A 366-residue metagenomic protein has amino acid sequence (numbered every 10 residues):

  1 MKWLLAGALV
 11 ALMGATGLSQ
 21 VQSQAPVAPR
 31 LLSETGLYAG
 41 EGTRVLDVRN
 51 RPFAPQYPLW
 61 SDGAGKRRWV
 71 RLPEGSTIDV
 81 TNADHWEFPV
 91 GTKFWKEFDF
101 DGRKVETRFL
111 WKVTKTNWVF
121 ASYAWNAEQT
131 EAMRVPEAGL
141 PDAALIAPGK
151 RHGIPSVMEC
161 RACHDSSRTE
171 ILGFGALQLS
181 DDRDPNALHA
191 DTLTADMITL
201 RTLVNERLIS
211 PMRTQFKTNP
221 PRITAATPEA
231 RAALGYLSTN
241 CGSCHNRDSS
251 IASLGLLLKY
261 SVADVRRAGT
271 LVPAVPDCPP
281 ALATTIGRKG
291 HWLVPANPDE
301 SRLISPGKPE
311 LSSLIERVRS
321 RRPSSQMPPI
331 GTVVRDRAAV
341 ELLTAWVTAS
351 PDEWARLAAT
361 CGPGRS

Functional and structural regions predicted by a protein language model:
M1-W3: Positively charged n-region of N-terminal signal peptides that target proteins for export
A6-G14: Bacterial N-terminal signal peptides
S19-L72, T360: N-terminal pre-domain segments of enzymes
Q20-A25, P29, H85, K104-S366: Sequence context surrounding c-type heme c attachment/ligation sites in exported
I78-A83: Short alpha-helix capping/helix-loop boundary micro-motifs
F88-G91: Short, well-ordered loop/turn sites that connect or cap secondary structure elements
